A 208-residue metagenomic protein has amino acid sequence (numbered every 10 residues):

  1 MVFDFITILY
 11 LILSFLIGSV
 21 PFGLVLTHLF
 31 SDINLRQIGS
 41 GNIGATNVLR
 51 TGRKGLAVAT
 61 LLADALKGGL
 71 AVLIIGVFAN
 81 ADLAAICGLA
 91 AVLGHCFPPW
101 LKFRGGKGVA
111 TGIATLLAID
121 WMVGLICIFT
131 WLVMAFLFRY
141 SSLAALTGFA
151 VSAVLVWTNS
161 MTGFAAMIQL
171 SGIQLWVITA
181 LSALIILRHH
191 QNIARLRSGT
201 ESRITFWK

Functional and structural regions predicted by a protein language model:
D4, I8-L13, A57-V58, A84-L89 (+4 more regions): Hydrophobic alpha-helical transmembrane segments
F5-F30: N-terminal signal-anchor transmembrane alpha helix
S14-S19, A91-H95, W131-A135, S152 (+2 more regions): Alpha-helical transmembrane segments of multi-pass membrane proteins
L24-L56, A194-K208: Cytosolic, membrane-interface loops and tails of multi-pass inner-membrane proteins
I33-N42, L101-I113, Y140-G148: Short, non-helical or kinked segments that cap or interrupt transmembrane helices
L49-G52, I75-A79, A90, V109-F138 (+1 more regions): Interfacial segments of multi-pass membrane proteins
R50-G76, C87: Multi-pass membrane catalytic core of lipid/isoprenoid biosynthesis enzymes
S160-L170: Membrane-interface helix termini and inter-helical loops of multi-pass transporters
